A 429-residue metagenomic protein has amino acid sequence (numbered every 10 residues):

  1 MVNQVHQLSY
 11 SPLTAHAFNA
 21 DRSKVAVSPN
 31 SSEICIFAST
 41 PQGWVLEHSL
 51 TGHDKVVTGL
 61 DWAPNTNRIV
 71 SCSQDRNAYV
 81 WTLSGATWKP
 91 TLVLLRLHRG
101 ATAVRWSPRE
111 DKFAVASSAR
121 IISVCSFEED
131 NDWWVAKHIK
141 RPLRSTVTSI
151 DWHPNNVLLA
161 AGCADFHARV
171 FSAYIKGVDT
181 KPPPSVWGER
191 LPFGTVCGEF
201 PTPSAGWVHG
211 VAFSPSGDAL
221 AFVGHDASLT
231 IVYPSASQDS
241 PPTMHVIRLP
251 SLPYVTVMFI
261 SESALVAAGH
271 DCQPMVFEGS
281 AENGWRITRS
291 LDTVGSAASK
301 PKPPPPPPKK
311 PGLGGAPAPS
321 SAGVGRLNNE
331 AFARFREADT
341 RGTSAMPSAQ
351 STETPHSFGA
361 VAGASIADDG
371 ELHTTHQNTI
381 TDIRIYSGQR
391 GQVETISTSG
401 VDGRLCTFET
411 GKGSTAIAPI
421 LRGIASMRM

Functional and structural regions predicted by a protein language model:
M1-N3, S31-E47, N77-R99, R109-K112 (+7 more regions): Per-blade loop-tip surfaces of WD-repeat and WD-like beta-propellers in eukaryotic adaptors/scaffolds
H6-L8, L50-G52, L94-R96, I139-P142 (+3 more regions): Surface loop/turn motifs at the tips and blade-to-blade linkers of beta-strand repeat domains
Y10-F18, K55-W62, H98-W106, R144-W152 (+3 more regions): Canonical WD40 repeat/beta-propeller blade segments in eukaryotic WD-repeat proteins
R22-A26, T66-V70, Y79-V80, E110-A114 (+4 more regions): Structural hallmark of WD40 beta-propellers
S28-S31, C72-D75, A116-A119, G162-D165 (+3 more regions): Conserved strand-to-loop turn within each blade of WD40 beta-propeller repeats
V45-W62, T66: Blade-loop segments of beta-propeller domains
V178-E199, M244-M429: Terminal intrinsically disordered, low-complexity extensions flanking WD-repeat/beta-propeller proteins
W207-S237, P241-Q273: Repeat-solenoid scaffold signature
